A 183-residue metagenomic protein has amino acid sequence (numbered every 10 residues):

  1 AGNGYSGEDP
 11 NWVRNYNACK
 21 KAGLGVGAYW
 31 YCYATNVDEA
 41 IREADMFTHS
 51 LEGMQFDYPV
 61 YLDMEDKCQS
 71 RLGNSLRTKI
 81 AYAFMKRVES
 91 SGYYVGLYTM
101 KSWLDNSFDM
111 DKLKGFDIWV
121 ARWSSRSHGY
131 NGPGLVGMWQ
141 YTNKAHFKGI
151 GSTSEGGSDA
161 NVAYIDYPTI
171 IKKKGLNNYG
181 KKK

Functional and structural regions predicted by a protein language model:
A1-Y94: Substrate-binding cleft of extracellular glycoside hydrolase catalytic domains
Y5, A34-N36, W103, R126 (+1 more regions): Surface-exposed, flexible loop/turn segments at secondary-structure boundaries
W30-C32, D66, T99-K101, S124 (+1 more regions): A mature extracytoplasmic/lumenal domain signature
G73-N74, S107-M110, I150: A short secondary-structure junction signal
G92-V95, L113-G115: Short beta-strand/loop segments at the ligand-binding rim of alpha/beta enzyme cores
T99-L113: Beta-rich nucleic-acid/ligand-interaction surfaces
D111-K183: Functionally critical loop-and-helix segments that line ligand-binding/catalytic clefts of soluble enzyme domains
